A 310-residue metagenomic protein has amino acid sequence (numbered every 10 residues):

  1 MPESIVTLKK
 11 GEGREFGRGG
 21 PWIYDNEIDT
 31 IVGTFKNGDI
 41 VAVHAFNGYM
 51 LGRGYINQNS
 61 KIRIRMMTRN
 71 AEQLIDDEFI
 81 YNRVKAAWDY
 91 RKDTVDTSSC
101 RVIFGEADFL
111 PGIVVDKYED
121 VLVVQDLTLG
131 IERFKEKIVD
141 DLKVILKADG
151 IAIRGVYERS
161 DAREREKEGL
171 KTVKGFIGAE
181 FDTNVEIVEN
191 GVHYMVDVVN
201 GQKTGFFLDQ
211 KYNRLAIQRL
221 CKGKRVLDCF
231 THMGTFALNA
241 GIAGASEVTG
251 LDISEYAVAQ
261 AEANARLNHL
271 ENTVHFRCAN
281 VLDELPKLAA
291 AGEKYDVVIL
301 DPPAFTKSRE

Functional and structural regions predicted by a protein language model:
M1-E119: Non-catalytic accessory regions of SAM-dependent methyltransferases
S60, G130-E132, Q202-K203: Short, surface-exposed beta-strand-loop junctions and turns on beta-sheet-rich folds
R65-L74, V123-K135: Short histidine-centered catalytic/ligand-binding loop motif
E78, N82, A86-T94, K147-E168 (+1 more regions): A short, charged
I103-D116, K135-F206: Non-catalytic substrate-recognition/targeting regions of SAM-dependent transferases
G175-E310: Rossmann-like S-adenosyl-L-methionine
